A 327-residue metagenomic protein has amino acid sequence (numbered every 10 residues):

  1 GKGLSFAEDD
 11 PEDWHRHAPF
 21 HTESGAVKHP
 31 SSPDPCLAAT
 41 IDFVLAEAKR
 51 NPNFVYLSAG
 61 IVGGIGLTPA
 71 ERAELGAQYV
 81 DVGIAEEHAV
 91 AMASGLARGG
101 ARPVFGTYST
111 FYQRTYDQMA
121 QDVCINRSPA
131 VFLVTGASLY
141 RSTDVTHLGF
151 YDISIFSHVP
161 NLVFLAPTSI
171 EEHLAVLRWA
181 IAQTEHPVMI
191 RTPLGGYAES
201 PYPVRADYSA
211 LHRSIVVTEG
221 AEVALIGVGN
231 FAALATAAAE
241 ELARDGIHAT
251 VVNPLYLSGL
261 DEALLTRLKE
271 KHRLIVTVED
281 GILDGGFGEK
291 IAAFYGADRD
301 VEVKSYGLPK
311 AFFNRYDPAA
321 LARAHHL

Functional and structural regions predicted by a protein language model:
G1, T107, V134-G136, T168 (+1 more regions): Glycine-rich, histidine-containing beta strand-loop boundary motifs that form or position
G1-A18, E23-G25, H29-A39, F43 (+6 more regions): Thiamine diphosphate
C36-A38, T110-Y112, P167-L174, L283-G285: Active-site glycine- and acidic-residue-rich loops that bind and position anionic ligands or nucleotide-like cofactors
D42-L45, S94, Q121, S154 (+3 more regions): Alpha-helical segments flanking ligand/cofactor-binding loops in enzyme cores
V62-S138, H147-Y151, E262-A263: Thiamine diphosphate
G99-A101, N126-P129, T135-Q183: Conserved thiamine diphosphate
V104-F105, A130-F132, F164-A166, V188-M189 (+1 more regions): Acidic/polar loop patches that form or flank catalytic/metal-binding clefts of enzymes that bind anionic ligands
